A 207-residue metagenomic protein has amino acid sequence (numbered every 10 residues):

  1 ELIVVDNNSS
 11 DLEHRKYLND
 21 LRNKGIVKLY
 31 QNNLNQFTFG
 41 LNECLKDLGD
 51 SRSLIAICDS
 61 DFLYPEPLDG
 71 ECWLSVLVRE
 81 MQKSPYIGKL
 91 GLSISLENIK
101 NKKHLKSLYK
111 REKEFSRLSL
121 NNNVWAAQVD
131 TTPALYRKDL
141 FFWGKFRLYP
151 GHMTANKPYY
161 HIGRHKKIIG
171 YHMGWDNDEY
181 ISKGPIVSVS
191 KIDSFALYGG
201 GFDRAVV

Functional and structural regions predicted by a protein language model:
E1-L34: Acidic donor-binding segment of Leloir-type glycosyltransferases
N7, C58-D61, E66-P67: Active-site acidic Asp-centered loop
S10-R15, Q36-F39, K46, L63 (+2 more regions): A generic signature of intrinsically disordered, low-complexity regions enriched in glycine/proline and charged/polar
D11-E13, R52, C72: Poly-acidic low-complexity segments
R22-K24, D50, S84: Short, well-ordered coil/turn elements that cap or connect secondary structure elements
F37-L41, L45-L48, L63-L148: Conserved catalytic core of nucleotide-sugar-dependent glycosyltransferases
I55: Short aromatic/hydrophobic "clamp" motif used to bind/position activated sugar donors
R111-V207: C-terminal catalytic/acceptor-binding lobe
